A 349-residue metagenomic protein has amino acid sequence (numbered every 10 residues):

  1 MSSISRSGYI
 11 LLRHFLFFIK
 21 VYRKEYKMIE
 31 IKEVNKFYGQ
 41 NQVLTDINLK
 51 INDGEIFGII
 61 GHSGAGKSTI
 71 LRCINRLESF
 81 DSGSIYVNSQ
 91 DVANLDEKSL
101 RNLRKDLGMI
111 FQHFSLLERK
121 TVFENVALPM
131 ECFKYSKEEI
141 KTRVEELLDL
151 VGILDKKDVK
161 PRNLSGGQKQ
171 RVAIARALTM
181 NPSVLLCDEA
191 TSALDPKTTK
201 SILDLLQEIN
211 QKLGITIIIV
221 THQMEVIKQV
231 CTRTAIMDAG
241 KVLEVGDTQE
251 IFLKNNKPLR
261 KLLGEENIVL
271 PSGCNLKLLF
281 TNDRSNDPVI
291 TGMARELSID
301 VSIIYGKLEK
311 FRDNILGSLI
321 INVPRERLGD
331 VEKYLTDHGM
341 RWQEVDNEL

Functional and structural regions predicted by a protein language model:
I60-H62: The feature captures the beta-strand-to-loop junction immediately N-terminal to the Walker
N75: Helix-to-loop junction immediately C-terminal to a conserved catalytic motif
Q90-D91, A127, E131, E138-D155: Conserved ABC ATPase "signature" region
V92-G108, C132, K137, I251-K254: ABC ATPase NBD coupling module
V159-R162, M180: Conserved signature/switch motifs of ABC ATPase nucleotide-binding domains
L185-D188: Catalytic Walker B motif of ABC-type/P-loop ATPase nucleotide-binding domains
